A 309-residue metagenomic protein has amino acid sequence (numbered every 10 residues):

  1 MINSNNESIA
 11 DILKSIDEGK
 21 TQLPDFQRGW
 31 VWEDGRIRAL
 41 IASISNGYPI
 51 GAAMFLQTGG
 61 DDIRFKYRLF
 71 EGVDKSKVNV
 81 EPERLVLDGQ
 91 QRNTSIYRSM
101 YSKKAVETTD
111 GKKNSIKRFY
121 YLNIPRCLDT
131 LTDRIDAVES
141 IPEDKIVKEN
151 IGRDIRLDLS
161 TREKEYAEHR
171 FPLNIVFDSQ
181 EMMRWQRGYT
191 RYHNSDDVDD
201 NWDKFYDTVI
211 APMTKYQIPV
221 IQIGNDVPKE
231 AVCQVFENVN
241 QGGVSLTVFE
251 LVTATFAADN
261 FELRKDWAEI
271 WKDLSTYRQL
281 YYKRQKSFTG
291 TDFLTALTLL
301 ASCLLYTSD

Functional and structural regions predicted by a protein language model:
I2-D34, R38-S302: Basic- and aromatic-enriched surface patches that contact anionic nucleotides/nucleic acids
Y306-D309: Conserved small/polar residues in nucleotide/adenosyl-binding loops
